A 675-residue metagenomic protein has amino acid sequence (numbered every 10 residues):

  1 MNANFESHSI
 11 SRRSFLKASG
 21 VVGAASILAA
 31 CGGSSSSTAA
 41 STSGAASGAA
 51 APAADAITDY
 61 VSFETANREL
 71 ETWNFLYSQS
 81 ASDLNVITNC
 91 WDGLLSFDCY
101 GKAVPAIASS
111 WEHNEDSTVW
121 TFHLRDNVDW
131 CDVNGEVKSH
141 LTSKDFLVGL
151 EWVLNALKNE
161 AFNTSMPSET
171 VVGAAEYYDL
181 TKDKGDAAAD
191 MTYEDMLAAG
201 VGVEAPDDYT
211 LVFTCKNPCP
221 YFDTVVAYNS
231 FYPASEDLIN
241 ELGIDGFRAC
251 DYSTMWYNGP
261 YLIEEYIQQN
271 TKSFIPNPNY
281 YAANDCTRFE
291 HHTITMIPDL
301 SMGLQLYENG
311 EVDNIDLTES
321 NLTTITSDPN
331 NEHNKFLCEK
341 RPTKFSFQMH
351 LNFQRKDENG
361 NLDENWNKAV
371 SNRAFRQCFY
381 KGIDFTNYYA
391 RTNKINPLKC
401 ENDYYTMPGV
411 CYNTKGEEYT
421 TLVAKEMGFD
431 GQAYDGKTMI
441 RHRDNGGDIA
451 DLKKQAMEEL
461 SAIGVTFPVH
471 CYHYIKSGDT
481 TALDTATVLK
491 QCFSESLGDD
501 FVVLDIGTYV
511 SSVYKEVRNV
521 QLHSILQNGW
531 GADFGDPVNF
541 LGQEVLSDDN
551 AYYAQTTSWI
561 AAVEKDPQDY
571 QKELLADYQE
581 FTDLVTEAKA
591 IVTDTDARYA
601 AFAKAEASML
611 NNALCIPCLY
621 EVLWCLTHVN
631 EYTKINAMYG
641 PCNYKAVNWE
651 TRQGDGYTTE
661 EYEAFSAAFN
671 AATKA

Functional and structural regions predicted by a protein language model:
M1-I10, S14, A18-A30: N-terminal secretory signal peptides
C31-G33, N67, S320-I449, K572-A576 (+1 more regions): Local pocket/hinge segments that shape ligand/substrate recognition
G32-S43: Bacterial lipoprotein signal-peptidase II cleavage site
E64-E115, W256: N-terminal lobe/hinge region of extracytoplasmic solute-binding protein
S109-E169, G173, V212, G303-L306 (+2 more regions): Aromatic- and charge-enriched surface segment that lines or borders ligand/interaction sites
K184-G200, E204-Y209, T214-T293, S301 (+1 more regions): Gly/Pro-rich hinge or "lid" segments in bacterial periplasmic/extracellular proteins
Q268, N396-P397, A433-A532, D577 (+1 more regions): Ligand/substrate-recognition segments at binding pockets and active sites
Y380-K425, S477, T481-Q491, K515-A675: Detector for C-terminal structural segments
